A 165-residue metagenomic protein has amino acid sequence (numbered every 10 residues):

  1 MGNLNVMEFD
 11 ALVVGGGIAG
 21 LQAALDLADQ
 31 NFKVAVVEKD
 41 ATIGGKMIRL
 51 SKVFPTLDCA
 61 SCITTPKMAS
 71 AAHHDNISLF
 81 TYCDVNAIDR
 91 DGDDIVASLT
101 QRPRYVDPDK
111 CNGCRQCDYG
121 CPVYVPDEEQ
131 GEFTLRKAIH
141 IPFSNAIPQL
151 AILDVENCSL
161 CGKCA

Functional and structural regions predicted by a protein language model:
N3-A19: Beta1/beta-strand and adjacent pyrophosphate-binding region of the FAD-binding site in flavoprotein oxidoreductases
V13, G17-I18, T42, Q116 (+1 more regions): Residue-level detector of alpha-helix initiation sites
A24, A28-D29: Gly/Ala-rich phosphate-binding loop of Rossmann-like dinucleotide-binding domains, activating on the conserved
F32: Short phosphate-binding/catalytic loops that engage adenosine nucleotides
A35: Conserved beta-strand positions in the Rossmann-like core of class I SAM-dependent methyltransferases
D40-P66, F80-K110, P122-A165: Non-heme iron-sulfur electron-transfer modules
S70-S78: A structural motif corresponding to the C-terminal end of an alpha-helix and its immediate exit/capping segment
H74-D75, C114, C161: Acidic-histidine catalytic/liganding microenvironments
